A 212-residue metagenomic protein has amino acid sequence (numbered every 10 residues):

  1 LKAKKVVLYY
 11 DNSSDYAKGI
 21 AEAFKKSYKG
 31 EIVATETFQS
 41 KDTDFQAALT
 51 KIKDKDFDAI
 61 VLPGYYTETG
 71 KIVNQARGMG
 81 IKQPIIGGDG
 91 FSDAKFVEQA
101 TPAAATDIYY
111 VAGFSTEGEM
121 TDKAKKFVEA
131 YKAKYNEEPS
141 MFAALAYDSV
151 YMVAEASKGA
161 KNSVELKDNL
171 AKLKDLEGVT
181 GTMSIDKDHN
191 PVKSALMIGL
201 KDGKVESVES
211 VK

Functional and structural regions predicted by a protein language model:
L1-K212: Extracytosolic ligand-binding ectodomains
